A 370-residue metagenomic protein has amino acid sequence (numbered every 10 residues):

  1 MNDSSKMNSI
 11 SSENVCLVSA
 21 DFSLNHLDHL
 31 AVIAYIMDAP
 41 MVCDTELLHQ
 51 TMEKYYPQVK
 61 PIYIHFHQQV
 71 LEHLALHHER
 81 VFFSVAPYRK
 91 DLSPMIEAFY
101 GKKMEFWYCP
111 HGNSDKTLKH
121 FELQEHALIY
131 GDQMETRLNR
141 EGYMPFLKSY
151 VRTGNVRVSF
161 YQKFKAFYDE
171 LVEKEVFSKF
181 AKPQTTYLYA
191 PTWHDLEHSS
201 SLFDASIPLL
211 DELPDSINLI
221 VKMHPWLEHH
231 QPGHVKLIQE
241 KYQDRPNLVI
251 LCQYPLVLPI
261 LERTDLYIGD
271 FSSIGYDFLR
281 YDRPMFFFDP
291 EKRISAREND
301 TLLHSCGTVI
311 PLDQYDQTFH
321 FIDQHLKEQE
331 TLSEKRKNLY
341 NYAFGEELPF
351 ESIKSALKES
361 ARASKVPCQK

Functional and structural regions predicted by a protein language model:
D3-F22, Y189-A190: Nucleotide-activated donor-dependent transferases that construct or modify glycoconjugates
V18-K163, E170: Active-site and donor-binding regions of nucleotide-sugar-utilizing enzymes
L24-M41, T153-I238, L312, Y342-E351: Conserved catalytic-core segment of nucleotide-activated headgroup transferases in glycan assembly
D44-Q58, P214-Q253: Catalytic donor nucleotide-activated moiety binding site of glycosyltransferases and closely related
H65-L71, Q231-Y276: Donor nucleotide-activated moiety binding/catalytic core segment of transferases that use nucleotide-activated donors
W107-Y108, E125-A127, Y254-R297: A donor-sugar binding/catalytic signature common to diverse glycosyltransferases and related nucleotide-sugar
F146, S273-Y342: Catalytic binding pocket for nucleotide-activated donors in carbohydrate/polymer assembly enzymes
G345-K370: C-terminal alpha-helical cap of glycosyltransferases
